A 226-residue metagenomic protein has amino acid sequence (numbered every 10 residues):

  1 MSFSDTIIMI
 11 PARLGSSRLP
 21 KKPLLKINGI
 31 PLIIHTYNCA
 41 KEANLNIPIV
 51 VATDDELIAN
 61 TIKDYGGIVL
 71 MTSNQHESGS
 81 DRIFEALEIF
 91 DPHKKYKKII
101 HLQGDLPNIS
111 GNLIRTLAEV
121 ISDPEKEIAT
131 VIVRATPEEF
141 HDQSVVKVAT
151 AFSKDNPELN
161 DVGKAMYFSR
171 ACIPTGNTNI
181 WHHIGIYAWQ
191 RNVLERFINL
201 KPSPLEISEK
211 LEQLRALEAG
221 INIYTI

Functional and structural regions predicted by a protein language model:
F3-T53: N-terminal glycine-rich phosphate-binding loop and ensuing alpha1 helix
L45, Y65-G66, A219: Short, structured coil segments at secondary-structure junctions
N46, K94-Y96, D123-K126, I221: Short, high-confidence coil segments that cap the C-terminus of an alpha-helix and link into the following beta-strand
V50, E56-L102, L106-E119: Short phosphate-binding loop-to-helix
T61, A86, F168, R196-F197 (+1 more regions): Residues that scaffold the ATP/ADP-binding catalytic core of kinase and kinase-like folds
I109-S203: Conserved core of the sugar-phosphate nucleotidyltransferase
R191-E195, Q213-I226: Catalytic donor-sugar/metal-binding loop of nucleotide-sugar-dependent glycosyltransferases
K201-L214: Donor nucleotide-sugar recognition loop
